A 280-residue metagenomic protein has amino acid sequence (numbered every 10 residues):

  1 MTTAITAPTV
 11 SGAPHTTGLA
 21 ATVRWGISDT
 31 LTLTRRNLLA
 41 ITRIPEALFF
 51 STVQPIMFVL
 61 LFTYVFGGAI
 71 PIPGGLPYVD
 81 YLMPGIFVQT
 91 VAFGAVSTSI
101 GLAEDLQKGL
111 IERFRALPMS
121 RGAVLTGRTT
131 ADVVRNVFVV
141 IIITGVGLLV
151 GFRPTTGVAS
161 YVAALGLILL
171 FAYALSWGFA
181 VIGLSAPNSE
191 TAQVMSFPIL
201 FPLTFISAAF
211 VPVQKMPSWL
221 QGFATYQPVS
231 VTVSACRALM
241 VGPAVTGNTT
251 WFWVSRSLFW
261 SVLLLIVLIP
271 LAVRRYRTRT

Functional and structural regions predicted by a protein language model:
T2-H15, M240, A244, F252-T280: Junction motif at the cytosolic side of a transmembrane helix
T9-T34, L175, L220-V229: Short, membrane-interfacial amphipathic segments enriched in basic
G26-T42, C236, V273: A short amphipathic helical element positioned immediately N-terminal to and/or at the very start of a transmembrane
R35-Q54, T280: Membrane-interface helix starts
M57-F62, Y78-V150, F171, L175 (+3 more regions): Hydrophobic alpha-helical transmembrane segments of multi-pass membrane transport proteins
Y64-G68, G183-S230: Transmembrane helix segments
R121-S196, G247, W251-L271: Alpha-helical transmembrane segments and their short interhelical loops
S207-L264: Membrane-interfacial helix-loop-helix junctions in multi-pass membrane proteins
